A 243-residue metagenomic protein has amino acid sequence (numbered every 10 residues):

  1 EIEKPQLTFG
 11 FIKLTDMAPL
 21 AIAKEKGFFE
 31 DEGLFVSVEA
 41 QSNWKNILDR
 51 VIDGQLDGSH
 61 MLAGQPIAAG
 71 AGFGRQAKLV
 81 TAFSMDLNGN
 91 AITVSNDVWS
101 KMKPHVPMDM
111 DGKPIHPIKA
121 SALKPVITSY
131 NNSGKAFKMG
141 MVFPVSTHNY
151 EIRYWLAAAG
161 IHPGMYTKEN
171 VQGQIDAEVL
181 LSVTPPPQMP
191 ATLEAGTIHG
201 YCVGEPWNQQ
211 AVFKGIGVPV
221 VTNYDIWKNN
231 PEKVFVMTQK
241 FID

Functional and structural regions predicted by a protein language model:
E1-S182, E194-N230: Short, glycine-/small- and polar/acidic-enriched structural segments that line small-molecule recognition paths
V183-P187: Active-site glycine-rich loop that binds ribose-phosphate moieties when present
Q188-T192: Active-site-proximal beta-alpha loop/turn segments in soluble metabolic enzymes
P231-D243: Extracytoplasmic/periplasmic substrate-recognition and gating elements
